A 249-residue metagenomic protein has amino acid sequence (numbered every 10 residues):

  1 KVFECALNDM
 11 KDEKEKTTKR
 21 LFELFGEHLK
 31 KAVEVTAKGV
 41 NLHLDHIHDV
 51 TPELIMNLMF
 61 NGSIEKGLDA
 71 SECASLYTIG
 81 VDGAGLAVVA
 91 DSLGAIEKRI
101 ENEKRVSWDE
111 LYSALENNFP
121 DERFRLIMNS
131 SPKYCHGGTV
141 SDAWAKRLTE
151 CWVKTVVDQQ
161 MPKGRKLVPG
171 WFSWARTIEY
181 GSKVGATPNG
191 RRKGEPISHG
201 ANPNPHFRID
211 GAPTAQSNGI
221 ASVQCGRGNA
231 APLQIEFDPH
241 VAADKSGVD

Functional and structural regions predicted by a protein language model:
K1-D249: Acidic, glycine-enriched catalytic cores built around paired aspartates
